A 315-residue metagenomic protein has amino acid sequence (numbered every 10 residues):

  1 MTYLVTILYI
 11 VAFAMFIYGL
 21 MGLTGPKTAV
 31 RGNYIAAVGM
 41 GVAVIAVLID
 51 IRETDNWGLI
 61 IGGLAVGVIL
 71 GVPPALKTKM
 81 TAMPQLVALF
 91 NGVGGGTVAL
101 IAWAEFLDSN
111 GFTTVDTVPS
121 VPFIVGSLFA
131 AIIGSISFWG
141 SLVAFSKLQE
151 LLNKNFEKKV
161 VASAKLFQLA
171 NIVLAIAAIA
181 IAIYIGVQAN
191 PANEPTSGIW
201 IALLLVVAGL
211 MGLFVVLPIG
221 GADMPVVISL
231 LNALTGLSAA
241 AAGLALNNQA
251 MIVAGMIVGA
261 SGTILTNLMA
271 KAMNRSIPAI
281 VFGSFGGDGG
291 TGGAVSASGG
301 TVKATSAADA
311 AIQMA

Functional and structural regions predicted by a protein language model:
M1-F13, D50-V68, F123-F138, E194-V207: Structural signature of hydrophobic alpha-helical transmembrane segments
F13, I35-A46, L59, G63-G67 (+10 more regions): Alpha-helical transmembrane segments in multi-pass membrane proteins
M15-T28, V68-V87, S141-K158, M211-M224 (+1 more regions): C-terminal ends of transmembrane helices
V30-G39, I60-G62, A82-G94, E157-N171 (+1 more regions): Cytoplasmic-side transmembrane-helix entry/capping segments in multi-pass membrane proteins
V47-I61, P73-P84, A99-D116, V187-A192: Transmembrane alpha-helix boundary signature
A104-V118, G186-P195, V226, A233-V253: Transmembrane helix-loop junctions at the membrane interface of multipass transporters and ion channels
G220, T235-P278: Mobile "lid/hinge" segments at catalytic clefts and subdomain interfaces of large enzymes
I257-M314: Membrane-interfacial segments at transmembrane helix termini in multi-pass membrane proteins
